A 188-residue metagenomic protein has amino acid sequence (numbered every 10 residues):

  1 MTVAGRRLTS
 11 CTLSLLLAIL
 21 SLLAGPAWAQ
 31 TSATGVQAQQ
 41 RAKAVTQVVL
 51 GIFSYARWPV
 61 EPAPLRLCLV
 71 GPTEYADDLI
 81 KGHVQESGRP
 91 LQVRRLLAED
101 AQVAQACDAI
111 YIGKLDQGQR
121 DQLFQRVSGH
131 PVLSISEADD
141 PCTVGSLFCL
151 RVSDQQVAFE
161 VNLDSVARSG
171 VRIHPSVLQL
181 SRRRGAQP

Functional and structural regions predicted by a protein language model:
T2-C11, L23-P188: Short hydrophobic alpha-helices and adjacent helix-cap/hinge residues
L15-I19: Sec-dependent N-terminal signal peptides
